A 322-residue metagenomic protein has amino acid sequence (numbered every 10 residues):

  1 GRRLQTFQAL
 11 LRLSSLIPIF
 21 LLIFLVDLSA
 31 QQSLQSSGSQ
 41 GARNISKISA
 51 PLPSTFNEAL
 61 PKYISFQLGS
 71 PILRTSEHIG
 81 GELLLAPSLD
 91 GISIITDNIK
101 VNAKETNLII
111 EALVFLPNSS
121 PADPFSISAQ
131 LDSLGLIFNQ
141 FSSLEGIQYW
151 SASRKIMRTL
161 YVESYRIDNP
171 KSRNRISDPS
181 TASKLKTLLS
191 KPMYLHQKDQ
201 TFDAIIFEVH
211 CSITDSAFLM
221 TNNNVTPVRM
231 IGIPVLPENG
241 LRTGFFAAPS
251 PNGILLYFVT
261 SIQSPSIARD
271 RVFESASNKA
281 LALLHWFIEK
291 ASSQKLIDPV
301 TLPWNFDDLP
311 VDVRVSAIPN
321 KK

Functional and structural regions predicted by a protein language model:
G1-L11: N-terminal secretory signal peptides that target proteins for export/translocation
S14-L25: Bacterial N-terminal signal peptides
V26-A30: Sec/Tat signal peptide C-region and signal peptidase I cleavage site
G41-Q200: Hydrophobic ligand-binding cavity/cleft-lining segments
T201-G244: Hydrophobic-ligand binding "helix-grip"
I231-L236, T260-A280: A short acidic/glycine-rich loop-to-helix N-cap element
P237-S264: Compact beta-sheet-dominated globular domain cores
S292-N320: Short, highly charged C-terminal tails/helix-capping segments
